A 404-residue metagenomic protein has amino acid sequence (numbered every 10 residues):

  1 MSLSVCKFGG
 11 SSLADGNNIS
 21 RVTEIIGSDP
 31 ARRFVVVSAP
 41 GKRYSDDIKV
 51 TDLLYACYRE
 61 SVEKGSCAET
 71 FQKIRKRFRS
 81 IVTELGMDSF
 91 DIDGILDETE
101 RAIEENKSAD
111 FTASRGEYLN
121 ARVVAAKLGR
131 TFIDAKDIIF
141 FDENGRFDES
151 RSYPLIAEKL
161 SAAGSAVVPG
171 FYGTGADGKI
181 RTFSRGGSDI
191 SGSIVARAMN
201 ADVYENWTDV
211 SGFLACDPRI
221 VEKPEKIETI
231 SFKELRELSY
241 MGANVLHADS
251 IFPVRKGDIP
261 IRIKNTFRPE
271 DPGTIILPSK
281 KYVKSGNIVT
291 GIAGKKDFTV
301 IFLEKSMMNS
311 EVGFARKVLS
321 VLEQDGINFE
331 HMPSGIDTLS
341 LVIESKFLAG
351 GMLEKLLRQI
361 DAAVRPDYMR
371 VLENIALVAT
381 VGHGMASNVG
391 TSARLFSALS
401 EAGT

Functional and structural regions predicted by a protein language model:
M1-I251, E344: Nucleotide/pyrophosphate-binding catalytic subdomain
L3-S4, R32-V35, R130-T131, G164-V167 (+12 more regions): Structural motif
P40-G41, V210-G212, I261, N265-E270 (+3 more regions): Glycine-rich beta-alpha junction loops
Y153-K159, A248, I263, N287-T290 (+1 more regions): Intrinsically disordered, low-complexity boundary segments flanking structured domains
P272-T404: A conserved regulatory-domain signal marking ACT and ACT-like small-molecule sensing domains and adjacent regulatory
